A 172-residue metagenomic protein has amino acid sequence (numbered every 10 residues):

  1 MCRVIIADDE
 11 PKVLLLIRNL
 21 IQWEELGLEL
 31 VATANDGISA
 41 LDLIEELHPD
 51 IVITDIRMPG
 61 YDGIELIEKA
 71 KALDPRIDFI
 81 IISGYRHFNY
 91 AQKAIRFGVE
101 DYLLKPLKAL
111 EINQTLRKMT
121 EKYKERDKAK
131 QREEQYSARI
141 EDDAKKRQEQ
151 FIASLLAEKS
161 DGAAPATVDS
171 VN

Functional and structural regions predicted by a protein language model:
D8, D55: Active-site residues of response regulator receiver
P11-A32: Two-component/phosphorelay signaling modules centered on CheY-like receiver
T33-I51: Acidic, metal-coordinating helix/loop segments flanking the phosphotransfer/catalytic sites of two-component signaling
D36-S39, D62-E65, S83: Acidic catalytic/metal-coordinating carboxylates
D42, I64-D74: Short amphipathic alpha-helix used as the core "switch/output" element in two-component signaling
M58: Receiver (REC) domain active-site loop signature in two-component systems and cognate sites in sensor histidine kinases
E65, R86-D101: Alpha4 helix (beta4-alpha4-beta5 surface) of REC/receiver domains from two-component response regulators
I95, D101-N172: Interdomain helical linkers/hinges and coiled-coil/dimerization scaffolds that transmit conformational signals
